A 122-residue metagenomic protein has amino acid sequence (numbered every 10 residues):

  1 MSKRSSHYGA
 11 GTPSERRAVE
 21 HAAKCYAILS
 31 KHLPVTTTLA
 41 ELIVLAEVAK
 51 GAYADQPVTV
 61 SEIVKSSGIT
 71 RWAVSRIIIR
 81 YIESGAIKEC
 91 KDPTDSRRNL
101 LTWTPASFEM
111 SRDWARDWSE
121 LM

Functional and structural regions predicted by a protein language model:
M1-V35: N-terminal leader segment of winged-helix/HTH proteins
S5-P13, I43-K50, L121-M122: Short N-terminal helix-initiation segments at or just after the protein's N-terminus
H21, T37-L39, D95: A generic fold-level signal
C25-L29, R112-M122: Amphipathic alpha-helical dimerization/coiled-coil segments that flank or bridge DNA-binding/regulatory modules
I28-I69: N-terminal helix-turn-helix DNA-binding core of bacterial DNA-binding proteins
D55-N99: Canonical helix-turn-helix DNA-binding module
Q56, E62-S67, A106-E109, S119-M122: Short, low-complexity, polar/charged sequence segments that are solvent-exposed and flexible
D92-A115: Short, cationic-aromatic polyanion-contact patches
